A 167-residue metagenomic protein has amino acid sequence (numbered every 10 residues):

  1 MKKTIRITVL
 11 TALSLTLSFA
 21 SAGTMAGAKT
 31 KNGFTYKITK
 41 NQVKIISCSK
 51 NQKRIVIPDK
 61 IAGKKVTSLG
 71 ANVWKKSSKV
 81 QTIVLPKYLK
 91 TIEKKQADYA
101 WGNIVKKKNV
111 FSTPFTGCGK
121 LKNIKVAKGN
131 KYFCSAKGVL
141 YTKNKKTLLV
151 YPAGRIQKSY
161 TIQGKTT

Functional and structural regions predicted by a protein language model:
M1-A12: Bacterial N-terminal signal peptides that target proteins for export
T8-L10, G23, G27, Q81 (+1 more regions): N-terminal non-cleavable signal-anchor helices
T11-A20: Bacterial N-terminal signal peptides
F19-G33: Sec-dependent signal peptide cleavage junction
G33-N41, K50-S68, S77-K94, D98-G138 (+1 more regions): Structural signature of tandem-repeat unit edges
